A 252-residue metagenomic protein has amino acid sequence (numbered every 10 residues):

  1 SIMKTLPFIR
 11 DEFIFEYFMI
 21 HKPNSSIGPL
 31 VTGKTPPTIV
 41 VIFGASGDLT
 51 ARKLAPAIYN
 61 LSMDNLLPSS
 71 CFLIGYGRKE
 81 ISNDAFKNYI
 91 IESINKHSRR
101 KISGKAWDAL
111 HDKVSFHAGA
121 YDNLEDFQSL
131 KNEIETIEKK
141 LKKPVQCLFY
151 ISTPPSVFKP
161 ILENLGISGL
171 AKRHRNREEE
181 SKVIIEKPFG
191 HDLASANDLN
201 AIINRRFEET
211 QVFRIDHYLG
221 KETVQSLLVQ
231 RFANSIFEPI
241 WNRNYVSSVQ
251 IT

Functional and structural regions predicted by a protein language model:
S1-L6: Extreme N-terminal basic, low-complexity initiation segments that serve as generic localization/processing leaders
P7-F8, E16: Short amphipathic alpha-helical "recognition" segments used for binding
F15-I185, F189-T252: Secretory/organelle targeting and membrane-embedding segments
